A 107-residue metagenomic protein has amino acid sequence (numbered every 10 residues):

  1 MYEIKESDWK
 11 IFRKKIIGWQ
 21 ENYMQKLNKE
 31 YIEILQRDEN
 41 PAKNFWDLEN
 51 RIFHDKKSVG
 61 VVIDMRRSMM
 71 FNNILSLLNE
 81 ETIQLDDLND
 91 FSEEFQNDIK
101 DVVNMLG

Functional and structural regions predicted by a protein language model:
M1-G107: Acidic, Ser/Pro/Thr-rich low-complexity regulatory regions and the short amphipathic helical interaction modules they
